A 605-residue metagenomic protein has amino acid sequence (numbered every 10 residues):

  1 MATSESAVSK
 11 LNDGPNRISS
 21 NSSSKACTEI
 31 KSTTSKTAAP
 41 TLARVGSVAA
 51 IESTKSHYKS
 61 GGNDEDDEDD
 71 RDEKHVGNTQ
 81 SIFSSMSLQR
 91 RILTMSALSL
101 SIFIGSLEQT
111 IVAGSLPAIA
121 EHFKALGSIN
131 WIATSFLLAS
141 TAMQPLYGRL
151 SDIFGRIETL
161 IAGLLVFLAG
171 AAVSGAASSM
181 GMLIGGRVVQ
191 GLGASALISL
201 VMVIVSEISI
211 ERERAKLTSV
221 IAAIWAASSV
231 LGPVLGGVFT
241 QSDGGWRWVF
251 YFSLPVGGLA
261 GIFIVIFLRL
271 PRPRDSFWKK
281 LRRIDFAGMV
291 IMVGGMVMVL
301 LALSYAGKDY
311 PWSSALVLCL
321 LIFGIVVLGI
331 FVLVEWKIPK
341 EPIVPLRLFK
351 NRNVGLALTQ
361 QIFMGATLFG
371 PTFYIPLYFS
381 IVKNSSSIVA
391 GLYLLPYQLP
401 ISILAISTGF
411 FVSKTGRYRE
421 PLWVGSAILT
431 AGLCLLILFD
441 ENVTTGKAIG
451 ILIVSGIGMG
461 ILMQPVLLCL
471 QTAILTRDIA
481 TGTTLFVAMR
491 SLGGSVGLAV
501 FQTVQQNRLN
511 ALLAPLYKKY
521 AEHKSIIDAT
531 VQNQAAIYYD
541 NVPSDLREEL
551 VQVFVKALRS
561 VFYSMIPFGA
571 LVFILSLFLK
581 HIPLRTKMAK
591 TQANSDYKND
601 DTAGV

Functional and structural regions predicted by a protein language model:
A2-L107, V112, E121: Cytosolic juxtamembrane N-terminal segment immediately preceding the first transmembrane helix of multi-pass
A7, K74, L259, L467-L468 (+2 more regions): Hydrophobic transmembrane architecture of multi-pass small-molecule transporters
S96-S99, I104-A118, K124-F136, W312-T481 (+2 more regions): Transmembrane core module of solute transporters
A97, S101, L160-V166, G170 (+12 more regions): Residue-level signature of the transmembrane alpha-helical cores of Major Facilitator Superfamily-type secondary
T110, L137-P145, S195, A226-V230 (+3 more regions): Residue-level signature of mid-helix packing/kink "hotspots" within the transmembrane helices of 12-pass Major
I119-A120, L150-S151, L183, L235-G244 (+5 more regions): Interfacial helix-cap and linker-helix signal at transmembrane-aqueous boundaries of multi-pass secondary transporters
Q144-A287: Helix-loop-helix hairpins in multi-pass membrane proteins, especially solute transporters
Q241-T359: Hydrophobic transmembrane-helix bundles of small-molecule transporters
